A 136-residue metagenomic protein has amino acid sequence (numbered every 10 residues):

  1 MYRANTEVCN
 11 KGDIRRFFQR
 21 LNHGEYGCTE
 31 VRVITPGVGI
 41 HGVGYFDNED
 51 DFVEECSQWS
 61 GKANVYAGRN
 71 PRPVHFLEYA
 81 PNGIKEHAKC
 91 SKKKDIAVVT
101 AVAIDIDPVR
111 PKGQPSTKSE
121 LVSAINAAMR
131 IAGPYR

Functional and structural regions predicted by a protein language model:
M1-R136: Signature for HUH/AEP ssDNA processing cores
